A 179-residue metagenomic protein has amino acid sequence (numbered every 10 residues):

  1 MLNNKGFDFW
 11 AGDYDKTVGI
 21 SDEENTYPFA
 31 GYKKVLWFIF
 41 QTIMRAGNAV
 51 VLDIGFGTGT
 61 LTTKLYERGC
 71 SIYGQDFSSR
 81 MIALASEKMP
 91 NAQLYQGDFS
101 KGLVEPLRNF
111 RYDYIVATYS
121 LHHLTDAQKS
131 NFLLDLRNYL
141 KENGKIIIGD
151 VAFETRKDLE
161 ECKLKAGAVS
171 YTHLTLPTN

Functional and structural regions predicted by a protein language model:
M1-A46: Conserved class I S-adenosyl-L-methionine
L52, T58-L103: Class I SAM-dependent methyltransferase SAM/SAH-binding core
G102-F110: Short amphipathic alpha-helix with an adjacent loop that forms part of the alpha/beta core around
V116: A conserved beta-strand element that flanks and buttresses the S-adenosyl-L-methionine
Y119-S120: Short catalytic micro-motifs in class I SAM-dependent methyltransferases
S130-E142: A short glycine-rich, Lys/Arg-flanked "PGG" loop and its adjoining helix->strand segment in the class I
I147-V169: Conserved class I S-adenosyl-L-methionine
T172-T178: Conserved small/polar residues in nucleotide/adenosyl-binding loops
